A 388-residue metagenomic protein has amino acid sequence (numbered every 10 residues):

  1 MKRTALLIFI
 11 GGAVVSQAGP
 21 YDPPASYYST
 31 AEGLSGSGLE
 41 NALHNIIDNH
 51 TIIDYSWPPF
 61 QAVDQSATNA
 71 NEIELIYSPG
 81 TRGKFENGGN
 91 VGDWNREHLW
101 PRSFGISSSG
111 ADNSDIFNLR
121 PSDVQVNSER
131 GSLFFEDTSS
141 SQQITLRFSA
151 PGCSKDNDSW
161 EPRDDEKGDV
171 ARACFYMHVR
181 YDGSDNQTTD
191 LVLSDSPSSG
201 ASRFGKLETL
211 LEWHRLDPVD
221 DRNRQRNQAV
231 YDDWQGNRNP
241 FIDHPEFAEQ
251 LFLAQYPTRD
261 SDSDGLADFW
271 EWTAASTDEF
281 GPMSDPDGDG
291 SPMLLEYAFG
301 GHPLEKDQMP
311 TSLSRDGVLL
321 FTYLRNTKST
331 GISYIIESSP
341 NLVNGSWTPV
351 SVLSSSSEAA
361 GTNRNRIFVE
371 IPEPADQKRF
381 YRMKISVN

Functional and structural regions predicted by a protein language model:
K2-I8: Sec-dependent signal peptide recognition, specifically the positively charged N-region followed immediately by
I8-A18: Hydrophobic h-region of N-terminal signal peptides that target proteins for export in Gram-negative bacteria
Q17-T81, Q250-P257: N-terminal module-boundary/linker segments of secreted carbohydrate-active enzymes
G36, E40-H44, R120, A171 (+4 more regions): Extracytoplasmic/secreted envelope proteins and their assembly/folding machinery, especially bacterial periplasmic
I53-Q61, D185-S194, E279-D285: Surface-exposed patches in mature extracellular/periplasmic domains of secreted proteins
Q61-E86, N90-N95, L99-G110: Catalytic cores of extracellular degradative/oxidative enzymes
G89-N95, L99-P257: Domain-level detector of nuclease and nuclease-like folds in predominantly extracellular/periplasmic contexts
T258-N388: Short, composition-biased motifs enriched in small/polar/acidic residues
